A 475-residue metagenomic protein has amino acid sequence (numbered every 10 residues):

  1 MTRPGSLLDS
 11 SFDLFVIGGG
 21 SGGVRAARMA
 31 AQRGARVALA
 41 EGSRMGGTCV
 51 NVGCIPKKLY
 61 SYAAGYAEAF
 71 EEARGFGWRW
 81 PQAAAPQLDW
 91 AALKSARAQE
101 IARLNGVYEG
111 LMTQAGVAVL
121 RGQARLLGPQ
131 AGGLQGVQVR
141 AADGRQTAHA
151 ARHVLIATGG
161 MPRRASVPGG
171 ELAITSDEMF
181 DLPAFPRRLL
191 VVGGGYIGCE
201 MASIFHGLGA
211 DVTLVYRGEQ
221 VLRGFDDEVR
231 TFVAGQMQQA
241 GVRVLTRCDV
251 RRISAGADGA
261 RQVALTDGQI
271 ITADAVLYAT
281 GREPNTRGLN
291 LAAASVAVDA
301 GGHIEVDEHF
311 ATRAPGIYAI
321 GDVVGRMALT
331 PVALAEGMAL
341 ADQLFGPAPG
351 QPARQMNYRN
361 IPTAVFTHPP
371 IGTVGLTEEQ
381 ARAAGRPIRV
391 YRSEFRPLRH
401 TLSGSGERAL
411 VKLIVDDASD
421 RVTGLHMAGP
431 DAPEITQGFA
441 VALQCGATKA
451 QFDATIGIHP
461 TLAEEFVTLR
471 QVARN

Functional and structural regions predicted by a protein language model:
T2-F12, R28-A35, A40-F185, G218-L222 (+5 more regions): Glycine-rich flavin
L7-G20, F185-G195: Beta1/beta-strand and adjacent pyrophosphate-binding region of the FAD-binding site in flavoprotein oxidoreductases
F15-I17, A124, A148-G159, V191-V192 (+5 more regions): Short hydrophobic core segments
I17-G22, A26-S43, T48, I55 (+3 more regions): Flexible, glycine-rich terminal cap/loop adjacent to redox cofactors in electron-transfer oxidoreductases
G23, G195-G198, A333: Catalytic nucleophile loop
A38, L190, T213-L214, N357 (+1 more regions): A structural signal for isolated positions on well-ordered beta-strands in alpha/beta enzyme cores
C54, H153-L214, A292-A294, V298-R313: Glycine-rich dinucleotide-binding loop and its adjacent helix/turn
G170-R187, I270-G350: FAD-site-proximal beta/loop scaffold in flavoenzymes
